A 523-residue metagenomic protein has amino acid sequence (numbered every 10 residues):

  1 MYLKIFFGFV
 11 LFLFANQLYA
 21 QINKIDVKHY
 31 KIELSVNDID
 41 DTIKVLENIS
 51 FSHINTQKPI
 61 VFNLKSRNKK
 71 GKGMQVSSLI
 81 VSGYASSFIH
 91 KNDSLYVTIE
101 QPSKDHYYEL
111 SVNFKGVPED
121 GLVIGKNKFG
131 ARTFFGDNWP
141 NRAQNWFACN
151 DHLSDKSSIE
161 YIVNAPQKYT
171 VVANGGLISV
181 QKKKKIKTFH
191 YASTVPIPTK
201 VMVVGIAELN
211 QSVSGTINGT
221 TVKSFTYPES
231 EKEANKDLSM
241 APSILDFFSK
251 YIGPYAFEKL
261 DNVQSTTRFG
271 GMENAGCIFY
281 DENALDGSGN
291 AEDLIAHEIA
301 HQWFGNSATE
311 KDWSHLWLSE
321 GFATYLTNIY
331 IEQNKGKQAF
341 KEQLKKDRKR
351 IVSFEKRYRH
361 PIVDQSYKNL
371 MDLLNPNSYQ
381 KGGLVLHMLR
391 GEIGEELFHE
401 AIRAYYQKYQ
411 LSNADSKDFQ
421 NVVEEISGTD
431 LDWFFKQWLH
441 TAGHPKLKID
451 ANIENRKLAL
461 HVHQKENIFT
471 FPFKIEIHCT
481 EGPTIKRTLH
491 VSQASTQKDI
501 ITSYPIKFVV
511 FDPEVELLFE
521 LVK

Functional and structural regions predicted by a protein language model:
Y19-N48, S52-I54, S77, K128-F135 (+1 more regions): N-terminal, polar/Ser/Thr-rich
V45, W139, N150-A296, Y325-N328: Hydrophobic helix-coil surface modules that form long, contiguous segments used for peptide/substrate interaction
R67-F129, K185, Q493-Y504, E520: A surface-exposed beta-strand-loop module
K72-I80, L447, A451-P513: Beta-strand-rich binding/interaction modules
K104, N113-E160, A207, S212-S214 (+1 more regions): Glycine/proline-rich low-complexity spacer/linker segments in large multi-domain proteins
S154, C277-E342: Zinc-dependent metallopeptidase catalytic helix centered on the HExxH motif and its immediate flanking segment
T194, E320-L384, Y409: Acidic/His/Gly-enriched intrinsically disordered linker/tail segments that often contain short helix/coil "MoRF-like"
N375-R456, L460: Amphipathic alpha-helical substructures
